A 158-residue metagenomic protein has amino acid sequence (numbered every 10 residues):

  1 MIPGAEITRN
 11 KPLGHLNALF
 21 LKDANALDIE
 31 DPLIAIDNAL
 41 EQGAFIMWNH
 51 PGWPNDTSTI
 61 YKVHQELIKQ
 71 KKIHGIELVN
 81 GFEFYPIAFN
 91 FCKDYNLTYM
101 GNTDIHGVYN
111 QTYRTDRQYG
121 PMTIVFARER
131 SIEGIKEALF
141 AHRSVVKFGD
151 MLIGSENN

Functional and structural regions predicted by a protein language model:
I2-Q42: Substrate-binding cleft of extracellular glycoside hydrolase catalytic domains
A5, N49, T103: Active-site flanking residues adjacent to catalytic metal/cofactor-binding acidic residues
K11-D23, N55-N158: Charged catalytic cores and adjacent phosphate/nucleic-acid-binding surfaces used for phosphate/nucleic-acid chemistry
L33-M47, F89-Y95: Surface-exposed amphipathic alpha-helices with a cationic face
F45-S58: Divalent metal-binding pocket/active-site signature
